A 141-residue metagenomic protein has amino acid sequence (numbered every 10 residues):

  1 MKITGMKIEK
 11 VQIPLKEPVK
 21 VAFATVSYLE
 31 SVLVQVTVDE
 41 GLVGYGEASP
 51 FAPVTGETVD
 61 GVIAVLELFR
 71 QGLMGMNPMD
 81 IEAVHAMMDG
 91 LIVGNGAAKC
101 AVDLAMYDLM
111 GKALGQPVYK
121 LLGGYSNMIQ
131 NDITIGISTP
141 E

Functional and structural regions predicted by a protein language model:
M1-E40, S49-A52: Structured beta-strand/loop patches that form or line metal/cofactor-binding pockets in enzymes
Q12, H85-M88, G123-M128: A short alpha-helix capping/helix-coil boundary motif
L15, G56, Q130: Short Asp/Glu-rich motifs
L33, V43, M128-D132: Structural preference for beta-strand elements that scaffold enzyme active sites
T37-A113: Metal- or metallocofactor-binding catalytic centers and their adjacent structured scaffolds across diverse enzyme
K120-E141: Metal-dependent enolase-superfamily TIM-barrel catalytic cores that perform enediolate-based chemistry
